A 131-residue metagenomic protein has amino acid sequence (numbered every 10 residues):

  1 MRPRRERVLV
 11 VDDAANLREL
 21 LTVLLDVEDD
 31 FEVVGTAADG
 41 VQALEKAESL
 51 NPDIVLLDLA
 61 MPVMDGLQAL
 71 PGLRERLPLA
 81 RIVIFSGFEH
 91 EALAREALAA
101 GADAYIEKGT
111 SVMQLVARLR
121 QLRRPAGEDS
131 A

Functional and structural regions predicted by a protein language model:
R4-L25: Conserved acidic segment of CheY-like receiver
V10, L57-D58: Active-site T/S-Asp motif of two-component receiver
D39-Q42, D65-Q68: Acidic catalytic/metal-coordinating carboxylates
L50-L56: Active-site beta3 strand of CheY-like receiver
M61: Receiver (REC) domain active-site loop signature in two-component systems and cognate sites in sensor histidine kinases
Q68, E89-I106, T110: Alpha4 helix (beta4-alpha4-beta5 surface) of REC/receiver domains from two-component response regulators
A92, T110-R123: C-terminal output helix
